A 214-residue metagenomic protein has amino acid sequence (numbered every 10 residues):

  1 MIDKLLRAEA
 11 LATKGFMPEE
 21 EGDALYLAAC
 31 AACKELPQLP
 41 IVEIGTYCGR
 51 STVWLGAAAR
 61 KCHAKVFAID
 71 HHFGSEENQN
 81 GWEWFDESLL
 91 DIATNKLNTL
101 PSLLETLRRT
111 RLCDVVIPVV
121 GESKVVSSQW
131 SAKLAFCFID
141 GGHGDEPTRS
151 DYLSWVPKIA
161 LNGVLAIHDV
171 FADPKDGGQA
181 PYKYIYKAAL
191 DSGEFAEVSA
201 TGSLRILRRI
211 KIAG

Functional and structural regions predicted by a protein language model:
D3-E19, D23-G214: S-adenosylmethionine/decaboxylated-SAM
